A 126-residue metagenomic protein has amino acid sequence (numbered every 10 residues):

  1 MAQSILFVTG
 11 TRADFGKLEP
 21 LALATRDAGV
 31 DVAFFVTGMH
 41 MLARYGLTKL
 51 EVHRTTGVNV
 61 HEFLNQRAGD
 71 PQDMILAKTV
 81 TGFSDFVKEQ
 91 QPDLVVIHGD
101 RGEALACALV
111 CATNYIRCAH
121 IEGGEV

Functional and structural regions predicted by a protein language model:
Q3, R26-V30, V58, V96: Non-catalytic terminal and connector segments of soluble metabolic enzymes
S4, D31-A33, R117: Residues at the starts of beta-strands that form the adenosine-phosphate
L6-T9, D14-P20, A24, F63-V126: Active-site and donor-binding regions of nucleotide-sugar-utilizing enzymes
V30-I75, G82: Conserved nucleotide-sugar phosphate-binding/catalytic loop shared by glycosyltransferases and other
